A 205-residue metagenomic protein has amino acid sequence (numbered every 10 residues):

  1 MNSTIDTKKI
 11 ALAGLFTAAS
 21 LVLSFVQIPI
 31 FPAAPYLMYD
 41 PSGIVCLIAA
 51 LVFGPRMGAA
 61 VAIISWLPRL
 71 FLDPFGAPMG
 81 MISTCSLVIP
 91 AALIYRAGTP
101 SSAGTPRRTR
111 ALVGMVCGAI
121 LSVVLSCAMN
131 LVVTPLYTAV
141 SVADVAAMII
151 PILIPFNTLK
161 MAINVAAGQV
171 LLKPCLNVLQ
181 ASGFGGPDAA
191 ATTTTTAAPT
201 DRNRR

Functional and structural regions predicted by a protein language model:
M1-R205: Loop-helix junctions at membrane interfaces
